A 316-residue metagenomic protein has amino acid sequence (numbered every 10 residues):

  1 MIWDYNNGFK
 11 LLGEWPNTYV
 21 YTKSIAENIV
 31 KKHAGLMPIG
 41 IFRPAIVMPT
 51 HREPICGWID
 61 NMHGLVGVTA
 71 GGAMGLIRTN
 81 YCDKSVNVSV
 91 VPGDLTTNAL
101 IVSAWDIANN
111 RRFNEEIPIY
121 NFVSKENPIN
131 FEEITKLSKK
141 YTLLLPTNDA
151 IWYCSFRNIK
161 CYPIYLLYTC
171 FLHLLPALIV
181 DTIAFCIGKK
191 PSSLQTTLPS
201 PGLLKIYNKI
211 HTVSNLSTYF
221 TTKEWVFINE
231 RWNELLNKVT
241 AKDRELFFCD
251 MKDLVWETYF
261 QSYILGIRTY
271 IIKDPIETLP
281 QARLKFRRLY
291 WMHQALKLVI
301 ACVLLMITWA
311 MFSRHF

Functional and structural regions predicted by a protein language model:
M1-N6, L11-V20, S24-R111, I134-L144 (+2 more regions): NAD(P)-dependent short-chain dehydrogenase/reductase
I25, F42, G75-L76, T96 (+5 more regions): 4′-phosphopantetheine-dependent carrier domains
M48-H51, E126-N130, F227: Flexible loop/turn segments at secondary-structure boundaries
V86, P118-F122, H293-V299: Transmembrane alpha-helices of multi-pass eukaryotic membrane proteins
D106-L216, E234-K238, D243-M251, Y259-S262 (+3 more regions): Mid/C-terminal beta-alpha module of Rossmann-like enzyme folds, strongest in SDR-family dehydrogenases/epimerases
C170-D181, L289-F316: Terminal signal-anchor or tail-anchor transmembrane helices that tether membrane-associated enzymes to cellular
Y219-I228, F260: Active-site loop of classical SDR/Rossmann-like NAD(P)-dependent oxidoreductases, centered on the catalytic Tyr-X3-Lys
P275-H293: Cytosolic-side membrane-insertion boundary helix
